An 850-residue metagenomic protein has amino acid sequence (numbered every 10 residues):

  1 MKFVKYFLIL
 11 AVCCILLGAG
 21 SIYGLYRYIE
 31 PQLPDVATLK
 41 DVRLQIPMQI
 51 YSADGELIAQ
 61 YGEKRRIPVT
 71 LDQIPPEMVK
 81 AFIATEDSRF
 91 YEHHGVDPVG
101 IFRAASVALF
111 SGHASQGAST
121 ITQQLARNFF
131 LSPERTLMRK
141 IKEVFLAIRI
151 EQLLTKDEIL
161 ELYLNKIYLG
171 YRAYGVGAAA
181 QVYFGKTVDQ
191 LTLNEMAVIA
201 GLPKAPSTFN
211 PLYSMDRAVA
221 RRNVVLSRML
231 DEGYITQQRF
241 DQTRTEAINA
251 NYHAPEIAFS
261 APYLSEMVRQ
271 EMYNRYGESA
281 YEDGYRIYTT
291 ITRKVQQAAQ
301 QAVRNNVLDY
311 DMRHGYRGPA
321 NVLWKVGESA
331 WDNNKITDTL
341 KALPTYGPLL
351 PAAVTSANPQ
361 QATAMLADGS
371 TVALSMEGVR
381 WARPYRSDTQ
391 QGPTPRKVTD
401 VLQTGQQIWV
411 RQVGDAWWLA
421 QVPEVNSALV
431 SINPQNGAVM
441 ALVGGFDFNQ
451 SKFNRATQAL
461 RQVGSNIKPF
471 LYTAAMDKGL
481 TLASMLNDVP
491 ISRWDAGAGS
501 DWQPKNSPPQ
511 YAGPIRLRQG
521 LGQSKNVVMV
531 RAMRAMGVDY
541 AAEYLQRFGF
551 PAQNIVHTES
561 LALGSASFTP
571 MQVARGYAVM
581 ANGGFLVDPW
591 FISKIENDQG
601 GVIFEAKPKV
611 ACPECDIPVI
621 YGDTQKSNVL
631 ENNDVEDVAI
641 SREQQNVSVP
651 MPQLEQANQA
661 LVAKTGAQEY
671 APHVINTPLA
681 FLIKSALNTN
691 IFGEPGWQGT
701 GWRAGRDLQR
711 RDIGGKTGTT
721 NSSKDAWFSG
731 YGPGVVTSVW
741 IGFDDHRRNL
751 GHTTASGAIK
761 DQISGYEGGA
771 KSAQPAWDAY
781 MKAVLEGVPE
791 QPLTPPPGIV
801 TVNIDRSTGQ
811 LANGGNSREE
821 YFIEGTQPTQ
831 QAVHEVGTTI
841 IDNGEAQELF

Functional and structural regions predicted by a protein language model:
M1-Y51, R89, A108-L109: N-terminal type II signal-anchor transmembrane helix that functions as the membrane-insertion/stop-transfer segment
G18, E30-L44, T192, N306-P319 (+4 more regions): Beta-lactamase-like hydrolase cores
I22, R27, S111-A367, A532 (+4 more regions): Non-catalytic, structured segments within soluble enzyme domains
A37, Y51, N249-A250, A254-P255 (+11 more regions): Soluble, non-transmembrane domains of envelope/secretory-pathway proteins that act on or interact with carbohydrate
P47-A53, I74, L191, P351-L366 (+4 more regions): A short, well-structured edge-of-sheet supersecondary motif
F82-I83, M229, A299, P359 (+7 more regions): Active-site SXXK
Y91-I101, Y174-G177, T236-R239, M476-A496 (+2 more regions): Short, well-structured active-site flanking segments
F129, I291, L486-I491, K505-F550 (+1 more regions): Active-site-adjacent helix/loop patches that line small-molecule binding or acyl-intermediate pockets
